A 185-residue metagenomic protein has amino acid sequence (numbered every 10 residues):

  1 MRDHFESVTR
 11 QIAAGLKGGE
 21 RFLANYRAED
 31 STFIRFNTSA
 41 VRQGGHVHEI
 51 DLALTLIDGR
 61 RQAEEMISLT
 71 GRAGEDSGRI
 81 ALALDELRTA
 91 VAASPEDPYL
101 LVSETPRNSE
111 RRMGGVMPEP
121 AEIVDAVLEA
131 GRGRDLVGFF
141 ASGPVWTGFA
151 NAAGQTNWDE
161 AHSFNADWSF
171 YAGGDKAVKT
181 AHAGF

Functional and structural regions predicted by a protein language model:
R2-R10, E20-T32, S77-D159: Acidic low-complexity segments
A14, G44-H46, W158-E160: Generic marker of residues within folded, mature protein domains
G15-G19: Membrane-interface helix-loop junctions and terminal tails of multi-pass membrane proteins
R35-H46: Flexible, small-/acidic-enriched active-site or ligand-binding loops
A40, D51-A53, V145-S169, G174: Cofactor- and metal-binding active-site motifs of prokaryotic enzymes that mediate redox/radical or nucleophilic
A63-S103, R107, A161-F185: Internal alpha/beta scaffold segment
